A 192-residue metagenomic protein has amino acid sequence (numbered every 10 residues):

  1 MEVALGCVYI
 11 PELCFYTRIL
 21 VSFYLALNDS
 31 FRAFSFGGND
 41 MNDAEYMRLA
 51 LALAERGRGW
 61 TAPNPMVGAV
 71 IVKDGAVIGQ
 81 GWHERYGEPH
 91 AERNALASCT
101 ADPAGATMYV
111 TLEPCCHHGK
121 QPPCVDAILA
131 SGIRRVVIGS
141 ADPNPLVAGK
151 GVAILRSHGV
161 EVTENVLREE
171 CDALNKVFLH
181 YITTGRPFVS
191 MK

Functional and structural regions predicted by a protein language model:
Y24, S35, D40-T61, D74-V77 (+1 more regions): Zinc-dependent deaminase
V67-G75: Short beta-strand scaffold segments in enzyme catalytic cores
G79-G81: Short hydrophobic alpha-helix segments
E84-A97: A short, polar/charged loop-to-alpha-helix boundary motif
L96-L129: Short HxH-centered metal-ligating active-site micro-motif
